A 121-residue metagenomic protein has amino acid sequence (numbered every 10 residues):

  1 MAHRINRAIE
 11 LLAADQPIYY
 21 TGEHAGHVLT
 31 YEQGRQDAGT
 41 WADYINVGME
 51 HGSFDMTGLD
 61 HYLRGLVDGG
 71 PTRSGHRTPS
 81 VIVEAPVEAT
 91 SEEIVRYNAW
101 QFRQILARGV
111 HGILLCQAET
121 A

Functional and structural regions predicted by a protein language model:
M1-A121: Expand to "…catalyze enediolate/carbanion chemistry for C-C bond making/breaking, isomerization, decarboxylation
